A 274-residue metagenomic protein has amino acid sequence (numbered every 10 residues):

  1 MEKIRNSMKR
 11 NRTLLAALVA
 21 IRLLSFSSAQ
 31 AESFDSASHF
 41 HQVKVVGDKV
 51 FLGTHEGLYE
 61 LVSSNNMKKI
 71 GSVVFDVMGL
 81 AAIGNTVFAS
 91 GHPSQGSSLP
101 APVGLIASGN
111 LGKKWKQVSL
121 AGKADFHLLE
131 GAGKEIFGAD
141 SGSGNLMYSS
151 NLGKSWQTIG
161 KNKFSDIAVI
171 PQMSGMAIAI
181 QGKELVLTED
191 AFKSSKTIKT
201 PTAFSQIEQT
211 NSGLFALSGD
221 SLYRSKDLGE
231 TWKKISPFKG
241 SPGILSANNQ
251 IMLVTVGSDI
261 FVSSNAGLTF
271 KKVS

Functional and structural regions predicted by a protein language model:
M1-K9: N-terminal secretory signal peptides that target proteins for export/translocation
K3, I21-L24: Compositionally biased, low-complexity segments
M8-N11, L18, F26-S274: Extracellular glycan-interacting surfaces
